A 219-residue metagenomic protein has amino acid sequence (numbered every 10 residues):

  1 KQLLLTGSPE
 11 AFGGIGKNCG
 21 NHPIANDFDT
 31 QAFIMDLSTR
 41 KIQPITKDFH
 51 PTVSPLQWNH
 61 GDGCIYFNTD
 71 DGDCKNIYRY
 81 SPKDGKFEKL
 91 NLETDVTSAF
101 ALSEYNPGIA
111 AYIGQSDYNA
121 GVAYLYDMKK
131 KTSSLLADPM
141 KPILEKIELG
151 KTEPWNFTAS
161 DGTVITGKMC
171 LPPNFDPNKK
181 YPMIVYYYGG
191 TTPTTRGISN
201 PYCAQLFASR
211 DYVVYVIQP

Functional and structural regions predicted by a protein language model:
L3-L4, C64-I65, I109-A110: Hydrophobic beta-strand positions that form the internal "hydrophobic ladder" of WD40/Gbeta-like beta-propeller blades
L5-F33, P44-V53, F67-Y78, E93-D95 (+1 more regions): A flexible loop/linker signature enriched in serine peptidases of the S9 family
N26-K47, T158, T192, Y212-Y215: A short, hydrophobic secondary-structure junction motif
D36-R40, S81-G85, M128-K131: Short loop/turn segments that connect beta-strands within beta-propeller blades
Q43-K47, E88-L92, S133-M140: Beta-propeller fold detector
V53-Q57, T97-L102: Repeated scaffold domains used in trafficking and secretory/extracellular systems, primarily beta-propellers
W58-D62, K83: Long hydrophobic segments that form regular secondary structure
A99-P219: Serine-hydrolase catalytic core recognition
